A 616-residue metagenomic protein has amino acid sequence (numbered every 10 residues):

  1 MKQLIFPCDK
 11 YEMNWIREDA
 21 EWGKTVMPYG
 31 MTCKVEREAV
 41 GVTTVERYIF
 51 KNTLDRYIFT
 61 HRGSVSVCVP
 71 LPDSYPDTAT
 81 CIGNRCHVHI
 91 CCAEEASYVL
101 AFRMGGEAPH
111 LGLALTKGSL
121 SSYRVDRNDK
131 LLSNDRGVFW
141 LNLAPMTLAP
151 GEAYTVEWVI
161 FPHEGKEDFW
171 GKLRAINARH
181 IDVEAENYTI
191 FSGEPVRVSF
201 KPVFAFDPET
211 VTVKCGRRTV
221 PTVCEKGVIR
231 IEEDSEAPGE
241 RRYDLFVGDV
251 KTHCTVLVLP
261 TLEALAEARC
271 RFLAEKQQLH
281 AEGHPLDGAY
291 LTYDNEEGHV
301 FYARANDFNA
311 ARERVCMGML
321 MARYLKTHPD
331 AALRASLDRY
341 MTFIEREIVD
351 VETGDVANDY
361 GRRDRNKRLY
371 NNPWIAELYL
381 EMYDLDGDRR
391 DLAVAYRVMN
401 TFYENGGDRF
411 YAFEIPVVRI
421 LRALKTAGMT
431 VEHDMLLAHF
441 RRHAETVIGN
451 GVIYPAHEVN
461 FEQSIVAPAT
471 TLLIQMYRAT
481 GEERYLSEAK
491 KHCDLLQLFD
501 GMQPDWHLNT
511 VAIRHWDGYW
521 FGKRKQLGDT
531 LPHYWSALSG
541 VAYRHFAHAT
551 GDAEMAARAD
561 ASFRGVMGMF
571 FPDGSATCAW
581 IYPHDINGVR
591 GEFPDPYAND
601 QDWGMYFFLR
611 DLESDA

Functional and structural regions predicted by a protein language model:
P7, Y29-V40, I58-C68, Y98-N187 (+1 more regions): Beta-strand-rich recognition/accessory modules
M31-C33, E38-H87, L259-L262: Acidic (Asp/Glu-rich), glycine- and aromatic
T44, E194-V198: Structural beta-strand segments of beta-rich domains
E167-E194, A205-D207, R442, T446 (+1 more regions): Terminal, non-catalytic domain-edge segments
P208-E267: Extended acidic/polar, glycine-enriched regions that form or flank non-catalytic beta-rich accessory modules
V256-R304, A332-D355, R389-D408, H433-A456 (+4 more regions): Long, well-ordered core segments of solenoidal/helical folds
L286-N306, T353-P373, I415-G428, I453-Q475 (+2 more regions): Carbohydrate-binding/catalytic loop surfaces
E313-A331, P373-D388, E404, I415-H433 (+4 more regions): Well-ordered alpha-helical scaffold segments within catalytic/enzyme domains
